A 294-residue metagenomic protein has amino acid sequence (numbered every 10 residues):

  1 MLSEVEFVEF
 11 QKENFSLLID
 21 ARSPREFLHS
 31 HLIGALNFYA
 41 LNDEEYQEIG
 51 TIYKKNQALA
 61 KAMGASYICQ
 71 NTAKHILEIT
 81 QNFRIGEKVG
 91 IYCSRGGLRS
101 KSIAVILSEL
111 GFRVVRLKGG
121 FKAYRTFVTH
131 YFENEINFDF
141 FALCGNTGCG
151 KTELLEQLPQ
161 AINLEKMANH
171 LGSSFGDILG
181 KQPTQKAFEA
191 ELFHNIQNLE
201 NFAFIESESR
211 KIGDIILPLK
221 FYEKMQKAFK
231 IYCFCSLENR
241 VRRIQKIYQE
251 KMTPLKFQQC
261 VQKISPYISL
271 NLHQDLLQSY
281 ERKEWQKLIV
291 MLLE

Functional and structural regions predicted by a protein language model:
M1-I33, V128-N146: Flexible, polar/low-complexity N-terminal or interdomain linker segments that lie immediately upstream of folded
K12-F83: Positively charged, proline/Ser/Thr-rich regional signature most characteristic of the Rhodanese/CDC25-like
A60-K118: Catalytic cysteine-centered active loop of the rhodanese-like fold, especially the PTP/DSP P-loop
R99, D139-P159: Glycine-rich phosphate-binding P-loop
A104-S108, T152-N163: A conserved segment at the C-terminal end of the G1
R116-T129, Q245, K256-C260: Long, charge-dense
P159-M225: Conserved nucleotide-sensing/catalytic segment adjacent to the nucleotide-binding pocket in NTP-handling enzymes
E223-K230, F234-E294: Conserved NTP phosphate-binding and transfer environment spanning the P-loop NTPase/kinase superfamily
